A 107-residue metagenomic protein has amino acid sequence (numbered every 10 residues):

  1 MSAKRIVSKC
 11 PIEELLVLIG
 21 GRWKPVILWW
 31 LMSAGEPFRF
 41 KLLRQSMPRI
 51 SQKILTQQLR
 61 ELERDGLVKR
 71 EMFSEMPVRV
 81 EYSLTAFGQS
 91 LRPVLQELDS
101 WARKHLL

Functional and structural regions predicted by a protein language model:
M1-A3: Long, low-complexity, charged/polar intrinsically disordered regions in eukaryotic proteins
I6, C10-I54, E81: N-terminal helix-turn-helix DNA-binding core of bacterial DNA-binding proteins
E14, Q45, Q57, P93-Q96 (+1 more regions): Generic recognition of well-ordered alpha-helical segments within structured catalytic/regulatory domains
K24-P25, R70, R92: Short, electropositive, low-hydrophobicity segments enriched in small/polar residues
W29, S90-L107: Amphipathic alpha-helical dimerization/coiled-coil segments that flank or bridge DNA-binding/regulatory modules
G35, G66, A102-L106: A general structural signal marking secondary-structure boundaries and capping sites
K41-F73, P77: Canonical helix-turn-helix DNA-binding module
E75-E97: Basic, amphipathic "hinge/linker" alpha-helix immediately C-terminal to the N-terminal HTH DNA-binding motif
